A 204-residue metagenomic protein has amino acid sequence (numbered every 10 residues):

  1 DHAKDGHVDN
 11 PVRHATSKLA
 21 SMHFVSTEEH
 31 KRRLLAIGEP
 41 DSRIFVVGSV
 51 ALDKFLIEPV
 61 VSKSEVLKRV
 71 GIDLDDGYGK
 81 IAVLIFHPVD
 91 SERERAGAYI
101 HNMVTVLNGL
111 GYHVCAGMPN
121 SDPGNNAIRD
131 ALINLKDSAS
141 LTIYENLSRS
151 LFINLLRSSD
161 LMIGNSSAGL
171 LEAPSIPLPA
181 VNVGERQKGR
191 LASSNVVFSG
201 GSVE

Functional and structural regions predicted by a protein language model:
D5-S21, L156: A conserved, positively charged/aromatic
L19-A96: A nucleotide-sugar donor-handling region in carbohydrate enzymes
L19-M22, S42, L141, S159-L161 (+1 more regions): Short active-site oxyanion
H23, S148-L191: A donor-sugar binding/catalytic signature common to diverse glycosyltransferases and related nucleotide-sugar
V25, F45-V47, T142-N146, V197-S202: Short acidic-hydrophobic, aromatic-tinged amphipathic segments that line or gate anion-handling sites
V61-S158: Donor-nucleotide binding loops and adjacent catalytic segments primarily of GT-B fold Leloir glycosyltransferases
Q187-E204: Change "using UDP/GDP/dTDP sugars" to "using nucleotide sugars
